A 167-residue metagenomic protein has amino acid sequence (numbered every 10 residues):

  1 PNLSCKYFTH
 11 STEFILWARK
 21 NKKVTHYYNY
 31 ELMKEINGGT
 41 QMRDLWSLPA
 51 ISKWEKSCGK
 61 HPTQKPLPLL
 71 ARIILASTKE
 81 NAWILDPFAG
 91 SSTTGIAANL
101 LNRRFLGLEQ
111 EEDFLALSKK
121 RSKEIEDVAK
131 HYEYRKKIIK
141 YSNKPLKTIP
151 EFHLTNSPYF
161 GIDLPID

Functional and structural regions predicted by a protein language model:
P1-L117, I162-D167: Core catalytic lobe of class I
D113-D167: PRPP-dependent phosphoribosyltransferase catalytic core
